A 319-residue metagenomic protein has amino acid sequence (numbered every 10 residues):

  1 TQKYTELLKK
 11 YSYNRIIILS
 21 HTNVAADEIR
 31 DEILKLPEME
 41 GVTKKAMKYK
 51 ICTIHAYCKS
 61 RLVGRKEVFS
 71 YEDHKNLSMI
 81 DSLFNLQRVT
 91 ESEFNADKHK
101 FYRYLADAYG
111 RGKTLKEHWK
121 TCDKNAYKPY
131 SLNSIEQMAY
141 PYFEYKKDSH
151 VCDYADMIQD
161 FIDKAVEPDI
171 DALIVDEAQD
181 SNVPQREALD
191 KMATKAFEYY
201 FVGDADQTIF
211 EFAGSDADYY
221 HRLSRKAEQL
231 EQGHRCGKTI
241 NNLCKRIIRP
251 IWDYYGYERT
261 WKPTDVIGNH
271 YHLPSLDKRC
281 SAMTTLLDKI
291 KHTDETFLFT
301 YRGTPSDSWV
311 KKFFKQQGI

Functional and structural regions predicted by a protein language model:
T1-E67: P-loop NTPase Walker
Y13-R15, E38-M47, G64-S78, Q87-F94 (+4 more regions): Short, polar/flexible loop-turn hinges at active-site or ligand-entry regions and domain interfaces
R15, T90-I174, V183-A188, F201 (+1 more regions): Accessory N-terminal region flanking or inserted into the helicase ATPase core in nucleic-acid motor proteins
I17, L298-T300: Conserved beta-strand elements of the Class I
N23, P168, A172, Q179-V266 (+3 more regions): Conserved helicase motor core of SF1/SF2 NTP-dependent helicases
I29-T43, D216-L223, W309-G318: Short, aromatic/basic amphipathic alpha-helical patches
I51-C58, I174-E177, V202: Conserved helicase core region in the C-terminal RecA-like lobe
G268-A282: Short acidic-hydrophobic, aromatic-tinged amphipathic segments that line or gate anion-handling sites
